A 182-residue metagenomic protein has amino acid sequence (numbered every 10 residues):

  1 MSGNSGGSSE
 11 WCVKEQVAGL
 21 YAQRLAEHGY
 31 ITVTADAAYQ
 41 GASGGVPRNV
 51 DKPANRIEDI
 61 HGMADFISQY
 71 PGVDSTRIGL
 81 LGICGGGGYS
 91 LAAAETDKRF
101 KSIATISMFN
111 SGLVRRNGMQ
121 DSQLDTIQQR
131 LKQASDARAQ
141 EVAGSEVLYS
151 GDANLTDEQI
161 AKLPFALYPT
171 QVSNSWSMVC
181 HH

Functional and structural regions predicted by a protein language model:
M1-S9: Short beta-strand element of the alpha/beta-hydrolase
E10-Q23, A37: The serine-hydrolase catalytic nucleophile loop
Q16, Y39-D51: Glycine-rich "HGGG/HGxG" loop immediately N-terminal to the catalytic nucleophile of the alpha/beta-hydrolase
V17, V50-P71: Alpha/beta-hydrolase active-site loop
R24-G44: Conserved alpha/beta-hydrolase
P71-C84: Alpha/beta-hydrolase fold nucleophile elbow
G82-A92: Glycine-rich nucleophile elbow surrounding the catalytic serine of serine-hydrolase chemistry
L91-N174: Alpha/beta-hydrolase-fold enzymes
